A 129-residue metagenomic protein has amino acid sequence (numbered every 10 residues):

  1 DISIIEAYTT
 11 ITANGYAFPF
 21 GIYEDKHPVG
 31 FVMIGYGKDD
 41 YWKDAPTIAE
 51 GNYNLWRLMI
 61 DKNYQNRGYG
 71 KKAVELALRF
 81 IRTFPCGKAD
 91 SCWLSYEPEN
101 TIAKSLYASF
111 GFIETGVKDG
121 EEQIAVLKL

Functional and structural regions predicted by a protein language model:
D1-R57, D61-N63, F80-C86, G116-D119: Acetyl-CoA-dependent GNAT
G21, P28-M33, K104-F110, V126: Residue-level detection of beta-strand scaffold positions
L58, A73-L78, W93-L94, A103: Conserved short hydrophobic patches within well-ordered secondary structure
D61-N63, R67, P98-E99: Active-site acidic-Proline motif in GNAT/NAT acetyltransferases
Y64, G68-L76: Conserved acetyl-CoA pyrophosphate-binding loop and the N-cap/start of the following alpha-helix in GNAT-like
K71, E97-G116: Conserved active-site alpha-helix within GNAT-family acetyltransferase domains
K88-K104, G120-Q123, K128-L129: Conserved beta-strand-loop-alpha-helix junction that forms the acyl-donor binding cleft
